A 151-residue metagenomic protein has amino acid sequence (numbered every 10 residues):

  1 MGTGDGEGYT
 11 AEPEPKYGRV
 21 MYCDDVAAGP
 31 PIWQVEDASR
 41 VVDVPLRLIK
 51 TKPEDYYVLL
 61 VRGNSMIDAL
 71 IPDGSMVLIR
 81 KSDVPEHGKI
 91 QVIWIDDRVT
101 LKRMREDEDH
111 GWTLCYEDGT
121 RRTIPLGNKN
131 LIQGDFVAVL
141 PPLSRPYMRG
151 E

Functional and structural regions predicted by a protein language model:
M1-I67, H87, R98-V99, H110-G111 (+2 more regions): Short, positionally conserved secondary-structure boundary motifs
D68-P72: A short glycine-leucine-enriched loop at secondary-structure breakpoints that most characteristically corresponds
G74-S75, K89: Structural motif
G88-Q91, K102: Short beta-alpha junctions and helix-cap segments that line functional grooves
E117-I124: Flexible, small-/acidic-enriched active-site or ligand-binding loops
